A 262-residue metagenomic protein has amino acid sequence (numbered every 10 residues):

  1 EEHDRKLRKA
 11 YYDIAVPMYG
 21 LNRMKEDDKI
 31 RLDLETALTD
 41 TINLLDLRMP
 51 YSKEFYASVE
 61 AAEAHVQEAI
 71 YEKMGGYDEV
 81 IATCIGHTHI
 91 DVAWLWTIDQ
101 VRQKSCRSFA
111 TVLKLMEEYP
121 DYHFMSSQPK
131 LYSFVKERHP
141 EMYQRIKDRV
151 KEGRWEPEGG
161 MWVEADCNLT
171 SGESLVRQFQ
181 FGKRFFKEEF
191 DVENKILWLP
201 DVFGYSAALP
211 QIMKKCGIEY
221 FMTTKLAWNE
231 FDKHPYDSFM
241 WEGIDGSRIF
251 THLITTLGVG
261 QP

Functional and structural regions predicted by a protein language model:
E1-P262: Catalytic-domain carbohydrate-binding cleft regions of carbohydrate-active enzymes
